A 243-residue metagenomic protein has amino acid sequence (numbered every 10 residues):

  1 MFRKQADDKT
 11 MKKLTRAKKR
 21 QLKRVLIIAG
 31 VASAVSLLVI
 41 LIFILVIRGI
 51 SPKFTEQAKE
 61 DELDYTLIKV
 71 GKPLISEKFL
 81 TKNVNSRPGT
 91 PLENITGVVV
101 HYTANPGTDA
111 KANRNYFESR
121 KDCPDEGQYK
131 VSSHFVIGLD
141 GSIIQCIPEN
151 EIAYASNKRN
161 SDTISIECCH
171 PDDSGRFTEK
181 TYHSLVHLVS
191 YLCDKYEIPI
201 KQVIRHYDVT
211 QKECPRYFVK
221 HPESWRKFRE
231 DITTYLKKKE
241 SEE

Functional and structural regions predicted by a protein language model:
F2-S156: N-terminal catalytic cores of peptidoglycan-degrading enzymes
K19, V25, V46-L74, D172-E243: Basic/polar, cationic surfaces and motifs that engage anionic cell-wall and phosphate/carboxylate ligands
E93, Q128, R159, S174-Y182: Solvent-exposed, acidic/flexible segments
V99, V136, S165-E167, I204: Soluble periplasmic/extracytoplasmic beta-strand elements of cell-envelope proteins
C123, C146, C168-C169, C193 (+1 more regions): Generic recognition of cysteine residues
A153, C168-D173: Metal-dependent polysaccharide deacetylase catalytic core of the NodB/CE4 family, i.e., the active-site-bearing domain
N157-S165: Short coil-to-beta-strand
